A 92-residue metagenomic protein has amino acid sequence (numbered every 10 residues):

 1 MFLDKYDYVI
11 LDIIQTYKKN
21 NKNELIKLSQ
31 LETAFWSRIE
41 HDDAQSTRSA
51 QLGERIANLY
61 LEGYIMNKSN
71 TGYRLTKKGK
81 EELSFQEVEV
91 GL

Functional and structural regions predicted by a protein language model:
M1-L25: Short alpha-helical segments that sit at the start of domains
Y8, L28-S29, G53: Short amphipathic alpha-helical segments
N21-S46: Short acidic, hydrophobic short linear motifs in intrinsically disordered regions
D43-L61: Short amphipathic alpha-helical interaction segments
Y60-S69: A short, conserved structural fragment
T71-K77: Minor-groove-contacting beta-hairpin "wing" of winged helix-turn-helix DNA-binding domains
K78-L92: Short, amphipathic alpha-helical interaction segments positioned at domain boundaries
